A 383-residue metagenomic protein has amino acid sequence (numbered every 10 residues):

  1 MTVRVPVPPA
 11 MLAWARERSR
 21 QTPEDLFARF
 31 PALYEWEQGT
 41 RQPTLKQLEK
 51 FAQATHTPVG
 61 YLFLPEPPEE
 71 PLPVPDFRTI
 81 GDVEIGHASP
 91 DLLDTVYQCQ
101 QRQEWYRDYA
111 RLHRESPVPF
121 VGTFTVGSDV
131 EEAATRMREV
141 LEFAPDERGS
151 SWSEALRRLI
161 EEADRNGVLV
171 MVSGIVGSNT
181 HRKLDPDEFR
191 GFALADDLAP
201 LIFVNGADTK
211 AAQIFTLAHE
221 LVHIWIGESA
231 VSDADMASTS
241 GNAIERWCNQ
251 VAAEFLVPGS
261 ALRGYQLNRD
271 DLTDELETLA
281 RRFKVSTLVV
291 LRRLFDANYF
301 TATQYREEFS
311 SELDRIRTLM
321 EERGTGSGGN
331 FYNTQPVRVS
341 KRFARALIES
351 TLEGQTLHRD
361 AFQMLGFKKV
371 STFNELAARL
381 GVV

Functional and structural regions predicted by a protein language model:
M1-V383: Active-site hotspot residues in diverse enzymes, especially metal/ion-binding acidic/histidine motifs
